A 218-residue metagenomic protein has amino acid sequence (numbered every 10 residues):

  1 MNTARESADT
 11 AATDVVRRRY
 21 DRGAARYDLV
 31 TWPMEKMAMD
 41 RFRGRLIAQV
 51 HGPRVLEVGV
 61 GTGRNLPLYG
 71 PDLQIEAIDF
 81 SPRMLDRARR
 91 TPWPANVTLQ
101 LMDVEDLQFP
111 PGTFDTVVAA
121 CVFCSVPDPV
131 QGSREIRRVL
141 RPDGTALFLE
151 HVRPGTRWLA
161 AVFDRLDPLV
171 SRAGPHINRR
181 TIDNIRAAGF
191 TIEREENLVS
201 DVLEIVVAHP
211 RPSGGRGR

Functional and structural regions predicted by a protein language model:
M1-A25: N-terminal, positively charged/glycine-rich alpha-helical extensions of SAM-dependent methyltransferases
D14, T31-P33, L147-I205: C-terminal alpha-helical "lid/dimerization" subdomain adjacent to the S-adenosyl-L-methionine
E35-P53, R64: Conserved alpha-helix/loop element of class I SAM-dependent methyltransferases that forms part of the SAM/SAH-binding
R54-D106: Class I SAM-dependent methyltransferase SAM/SAH-binding core
E105-V117: A short acidic, Gly/Pro-enriched loop at the edge of an enzyme's catalytic core that lines a small-molecule cofactor
T116-D128: A short SAM/SAH-binding and catalytic strip from SAM-dependent methyltransferases
V130-P142: A short glycine-rich, Lys/Arg-flanked "PGG" loop and its adjoining helix->strand segment in the class I
V206-R218: C-terminal lobe and adjacent flexible extensions of AdoMet/dcAdoMet transferase-like proteins
